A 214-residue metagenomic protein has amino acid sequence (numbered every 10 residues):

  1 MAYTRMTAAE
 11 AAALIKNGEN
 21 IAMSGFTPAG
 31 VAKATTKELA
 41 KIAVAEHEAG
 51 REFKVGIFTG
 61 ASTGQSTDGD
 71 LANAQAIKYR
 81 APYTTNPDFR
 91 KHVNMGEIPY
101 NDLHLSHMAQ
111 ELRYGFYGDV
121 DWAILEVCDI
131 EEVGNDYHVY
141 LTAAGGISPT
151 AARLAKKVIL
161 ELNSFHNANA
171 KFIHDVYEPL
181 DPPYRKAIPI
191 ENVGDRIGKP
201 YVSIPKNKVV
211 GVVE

Functional and structural regions predicted by a protein language model:
M1-E214: Conserved alpha/beta enzyme-core scaffold
